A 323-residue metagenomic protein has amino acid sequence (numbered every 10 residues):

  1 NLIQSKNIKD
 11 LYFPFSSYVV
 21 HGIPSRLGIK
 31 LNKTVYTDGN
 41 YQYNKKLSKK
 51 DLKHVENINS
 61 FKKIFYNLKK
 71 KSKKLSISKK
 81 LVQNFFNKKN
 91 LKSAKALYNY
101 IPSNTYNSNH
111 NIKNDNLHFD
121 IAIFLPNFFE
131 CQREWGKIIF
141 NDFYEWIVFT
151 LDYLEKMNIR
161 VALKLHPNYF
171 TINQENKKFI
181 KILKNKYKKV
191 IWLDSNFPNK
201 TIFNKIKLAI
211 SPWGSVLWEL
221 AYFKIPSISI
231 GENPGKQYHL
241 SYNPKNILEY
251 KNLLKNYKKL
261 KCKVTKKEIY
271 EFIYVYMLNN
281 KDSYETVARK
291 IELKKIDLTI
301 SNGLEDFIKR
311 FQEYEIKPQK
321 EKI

Functional and structural regions predicted by a protein language model:
N1-L68: Active-site and donor-binding regions of nucleotide-sugar-utilizing enzymes
S16, V20-S25, S195-Y242: A donor-sugar binding/catalytic signature common to diverse glycosyltransferases and related nucleotide-sugar
S17, Y41, N127-F129, L165-Y169 (+3 more regions): Active-site-proximal loop/turn and secondary-structure-junction residues that shape catalytic pockets, frequently
K33-V35, G39-Q42, V161, W192 (+1 more regions): Hydrophobic beta-strand scaffold residues
G39-N40, S48-K50, S215-K281: Catalytic binding pocket for nucleotide-activated donors in carbohydrate/polymer assembly enzymes
L68-F119, I247-I323: C-terminal amphipathic helix plus adjacent low-complexity, charged tail appended to glycosyltransferase catalytic
K89-K181: Conserved catalytic-core segment of nucleotide-activated headgroup transferases in glycan assembly
D115, C131, D142, T171-W218: Donor nucleotide-activated moiety binding/catalytic core segment of transferases that use nucleotide-activated donors
